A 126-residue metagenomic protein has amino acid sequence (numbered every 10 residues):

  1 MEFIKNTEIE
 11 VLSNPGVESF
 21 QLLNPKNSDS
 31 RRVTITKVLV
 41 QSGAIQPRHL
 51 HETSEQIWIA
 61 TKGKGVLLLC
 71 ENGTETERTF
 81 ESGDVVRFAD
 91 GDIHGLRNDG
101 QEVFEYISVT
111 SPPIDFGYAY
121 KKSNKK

Functional and structural regions predicted by a protein language model:
M1-V33, P47, K121-K126: A short, N-terminal "cap"/entry segment at the start of jelly-roll beta-barrel domains of the cupin/DSBH fold
S19, I35-L39, I57, E77 (+1 more regions): Conserved hydrophobic/aromatic beta-strand scaffold that supports enzyme active sites
N27-S28, T53, N72, Q101-E102: Short strand-connecting beta-turns/loops that link adjacent beta-strands
T36-E52: Conserved short histidine dyad/triad with adjacent acidic residue
K37, L50, T61, L69-E71 (+3 more regions): Residue-level recognition of conserved beta-strand positions in structured domain cores
I45-P47, V66, V85-V86, D90-L96: Histidine-centered metal-chelating micro-motifs
E55-S82, R97: A short beta-strand-loop-beta hairpin characteristic of the jelly-roll/cupin
E81-S82, D90-F116: Ligand-binding loop in jelly-roll beta-barrel domains
